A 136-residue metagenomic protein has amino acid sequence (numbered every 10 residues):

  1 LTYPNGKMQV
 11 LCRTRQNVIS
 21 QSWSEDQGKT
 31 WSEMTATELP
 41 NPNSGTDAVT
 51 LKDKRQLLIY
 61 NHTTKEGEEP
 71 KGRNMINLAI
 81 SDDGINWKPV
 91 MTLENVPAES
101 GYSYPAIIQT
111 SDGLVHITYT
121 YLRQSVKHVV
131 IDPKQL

Functional and structural regions predicted by a protein language model:
L1-L136: Asp-box/BNR beta-propeller blade signature and adjacent active/binding-site loops in extracellular glycan-interacting
